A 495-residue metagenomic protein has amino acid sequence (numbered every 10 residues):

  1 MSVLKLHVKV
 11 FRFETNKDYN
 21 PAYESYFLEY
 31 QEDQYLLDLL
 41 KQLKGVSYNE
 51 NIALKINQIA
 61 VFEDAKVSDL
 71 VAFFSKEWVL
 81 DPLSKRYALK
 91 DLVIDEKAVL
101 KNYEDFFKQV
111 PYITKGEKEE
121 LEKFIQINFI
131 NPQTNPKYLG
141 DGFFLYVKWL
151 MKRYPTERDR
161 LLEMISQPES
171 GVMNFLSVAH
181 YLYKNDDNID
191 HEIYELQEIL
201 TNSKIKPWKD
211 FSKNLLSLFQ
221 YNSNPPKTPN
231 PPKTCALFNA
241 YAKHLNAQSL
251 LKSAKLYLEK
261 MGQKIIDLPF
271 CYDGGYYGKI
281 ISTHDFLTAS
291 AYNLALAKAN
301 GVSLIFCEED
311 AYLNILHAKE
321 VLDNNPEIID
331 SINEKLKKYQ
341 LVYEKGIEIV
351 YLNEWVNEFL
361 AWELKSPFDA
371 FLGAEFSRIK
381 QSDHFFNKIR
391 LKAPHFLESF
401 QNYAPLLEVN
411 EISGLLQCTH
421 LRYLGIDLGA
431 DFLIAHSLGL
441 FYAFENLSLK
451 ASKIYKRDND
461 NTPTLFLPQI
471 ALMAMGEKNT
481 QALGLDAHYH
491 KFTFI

Functional and structural regions predicted by a protein language model:
S2-E24, L36, N202-I495: Iron-sulfur cluster-binding electron-transfer modules in prokaryotic oxidoreductases
S2-L216: Signature of N-terminal electron-transfer/Fe-S-associated modules in redox systems
